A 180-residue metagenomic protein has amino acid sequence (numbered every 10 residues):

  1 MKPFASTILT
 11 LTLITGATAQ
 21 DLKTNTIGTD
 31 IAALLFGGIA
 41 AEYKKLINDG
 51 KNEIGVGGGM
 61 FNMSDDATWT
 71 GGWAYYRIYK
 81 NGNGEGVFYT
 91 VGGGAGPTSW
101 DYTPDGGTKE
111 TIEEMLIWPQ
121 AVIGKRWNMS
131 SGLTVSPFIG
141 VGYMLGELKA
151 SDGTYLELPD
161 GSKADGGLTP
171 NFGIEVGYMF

Functional and structural regions predicted by a protein language model:
M1-T24, F180: Cleavable N-terminal export/targeting peptides
D21-G28, E53-I54: Short, hydrophobic/aromatic-rich segments at coil-to-beta transitions
L22, A32-F36, D65-G71, E110-W118 (+1 more regions): Transmembrane beta-barrel outer-membrane domains
T24-T26, P104-T108, Y155-G161: Extracytoplasmic loops and strand-loop junctions of Gram-negative outer membrane beta-barrel proteins
K44-P137, Y178: Gram-negative (and chloroplast) outer-membrane scaffold detector with strong preference for beta-barrel transmembrane
G132, L148-K163, L168-P170: First exposed extracellular module after export/assembly in secreted or surface-exposed proteins
F138-G142: Internal, hydrophobic beta-strand segments that form the core of beta-sheet-rich folds
G166-F180: Outer-membrane beta-barrel "beta-signal"
